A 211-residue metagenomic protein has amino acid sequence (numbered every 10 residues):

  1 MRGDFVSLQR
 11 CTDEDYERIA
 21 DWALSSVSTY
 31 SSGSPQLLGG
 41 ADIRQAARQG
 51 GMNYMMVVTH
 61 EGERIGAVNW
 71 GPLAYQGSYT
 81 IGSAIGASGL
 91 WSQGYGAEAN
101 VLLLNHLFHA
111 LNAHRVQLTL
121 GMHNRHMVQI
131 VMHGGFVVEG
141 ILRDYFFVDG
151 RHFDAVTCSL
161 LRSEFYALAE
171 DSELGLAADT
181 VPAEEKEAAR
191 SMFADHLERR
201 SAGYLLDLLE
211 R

Functional and structural regions predicted by a protein language model:
M1-L24, V58-R211: Acyl-donor (CoA/ACP) binding surface of acyl/acetyltransferases
V27-Q45: Conserved GNAT-fold acetyl-CoA-binding loop/helix
L38-A41, G51, E139: Short Pro/Gly-enriched beta-strand edge/turn motifs at strand-loop
Q45-M56, G66: A short helix-loop-beta-strand connector motif used in the catalytic cores of GNAT acetyltransferases and, in some
